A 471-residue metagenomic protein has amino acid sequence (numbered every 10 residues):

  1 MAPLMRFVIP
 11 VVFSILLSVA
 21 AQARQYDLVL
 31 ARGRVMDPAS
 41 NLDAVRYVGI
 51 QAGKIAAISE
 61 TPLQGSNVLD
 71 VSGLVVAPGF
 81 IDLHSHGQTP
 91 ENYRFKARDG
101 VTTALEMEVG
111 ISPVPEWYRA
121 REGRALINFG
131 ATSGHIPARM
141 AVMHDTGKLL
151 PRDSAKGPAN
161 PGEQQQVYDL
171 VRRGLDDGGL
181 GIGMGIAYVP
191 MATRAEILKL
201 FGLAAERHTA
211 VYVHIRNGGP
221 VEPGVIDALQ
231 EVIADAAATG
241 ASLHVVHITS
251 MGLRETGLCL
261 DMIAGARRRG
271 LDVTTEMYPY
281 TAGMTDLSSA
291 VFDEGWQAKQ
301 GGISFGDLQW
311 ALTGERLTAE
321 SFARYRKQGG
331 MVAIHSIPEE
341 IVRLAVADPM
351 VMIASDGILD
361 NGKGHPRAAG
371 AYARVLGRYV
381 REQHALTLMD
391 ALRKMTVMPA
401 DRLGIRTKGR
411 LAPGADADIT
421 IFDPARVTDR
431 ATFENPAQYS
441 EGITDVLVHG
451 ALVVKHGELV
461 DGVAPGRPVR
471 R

Functional and structural regions predicted by a protein language model:
M5, I9-F13, V19-R46, Q51 (+4 more regions): Active-site microenvironment of metallo-dependent hydrolases
Q25-R32, S59-R98, T102: Replace "His-x-His-based motif
H84, G185-M191, N217-E222, H247-L253 (+2 more regions): Conserved short loop/turn motifs at secondary-structure junctions
Q88-F95, E163-R173, V225-A228: Short, acidic/polar
R94-P115, L126-R139, L175-V189, R207-G219 (+3 more regions): Divalent metal-dependent hydrolysis catalytic cores, especially in the metallo-beta-lactamase
S112-W117, M191-L200: Active-site-adjacent beta->alpha loops and helix N-cap segments on the catalytic face of soluble alpha/beta enzymes
R139-P190, I233-A237, S242, V246-A385: Active-site neighborhoods of metal-dependent hydrolases
A195-K199, I226-E231, A371: Charged helix-capping and loop-helix junction motifs
